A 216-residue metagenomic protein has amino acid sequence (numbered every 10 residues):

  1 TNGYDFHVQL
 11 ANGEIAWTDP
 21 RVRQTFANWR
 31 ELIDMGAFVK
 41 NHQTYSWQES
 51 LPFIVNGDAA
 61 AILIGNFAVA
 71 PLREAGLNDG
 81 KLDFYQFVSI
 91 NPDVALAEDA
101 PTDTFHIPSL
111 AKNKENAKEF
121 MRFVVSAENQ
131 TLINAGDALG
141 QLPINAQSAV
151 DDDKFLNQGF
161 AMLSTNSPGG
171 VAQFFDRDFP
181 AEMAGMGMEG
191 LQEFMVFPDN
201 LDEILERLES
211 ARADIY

Functional and structural regions predicted by a protein language model:
T1-A11, F26, D34, D99-P108 (+2 more regions): Periplasmic solute-binding protein
G3-Q24, E74-L77, S89-A97, S148-K154: Short, solvent-exposed loop/beta-turn-alpha elements that line the ligand-binding surface or hinge of extracytoplasmic
N12-Q43: Glycine-centered hinge/linker elements that transmit conformational signals in sensory and ligand-binding systems
M35-A37, E74-G140, E189-Q192: Extracytoplasmic/periplasmic substrate-recognition and gating elements
N41-V55: Short helix-initiation/N-cap motifs at beta->coil->alpha
W47, I64-V69, P101-D103: Beta->alpha turn/N-cap motifs
N56-I64, G80: Alpha-to-beta junction loops
Y85, A135-M186, E193: Long, aromatic- and glycine/proline-rich binding clefts that accommodate carbohydrate-like moieties
